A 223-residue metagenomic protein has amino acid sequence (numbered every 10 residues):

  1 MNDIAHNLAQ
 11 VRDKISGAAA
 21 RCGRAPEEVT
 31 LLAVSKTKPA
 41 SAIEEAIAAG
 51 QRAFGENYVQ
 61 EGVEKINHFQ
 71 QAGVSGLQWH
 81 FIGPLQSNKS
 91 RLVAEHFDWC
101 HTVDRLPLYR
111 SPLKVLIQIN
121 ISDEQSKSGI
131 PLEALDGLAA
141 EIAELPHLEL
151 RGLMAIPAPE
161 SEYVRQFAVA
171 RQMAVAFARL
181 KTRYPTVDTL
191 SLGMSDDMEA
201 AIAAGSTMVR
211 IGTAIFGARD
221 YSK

Functional and structural regions predicted by a protein language model:
M1-D196, A204: Conserved alpha/beta-domain cores
E199-A203, I211, I215-S222: Expand to "…catalyze enediolate/carbanion chemistry for C-C bond making/breaking, isomerization, decarboxylation
M208: Conserved N-terminal glycine/acidic-rich loop preference
